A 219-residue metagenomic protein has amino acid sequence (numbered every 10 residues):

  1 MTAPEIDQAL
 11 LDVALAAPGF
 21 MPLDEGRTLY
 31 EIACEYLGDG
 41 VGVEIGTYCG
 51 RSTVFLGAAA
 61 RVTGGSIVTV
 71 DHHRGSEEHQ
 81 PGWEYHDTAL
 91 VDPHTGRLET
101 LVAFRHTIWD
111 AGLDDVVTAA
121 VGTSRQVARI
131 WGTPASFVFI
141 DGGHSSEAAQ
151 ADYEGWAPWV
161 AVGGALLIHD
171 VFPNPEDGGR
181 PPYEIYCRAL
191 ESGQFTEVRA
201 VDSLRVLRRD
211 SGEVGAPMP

Functional and structural regions predicted by a protein language model:
A3-F20, G26-P219: S-adenosylmethionine/decaboxylated-SAM
